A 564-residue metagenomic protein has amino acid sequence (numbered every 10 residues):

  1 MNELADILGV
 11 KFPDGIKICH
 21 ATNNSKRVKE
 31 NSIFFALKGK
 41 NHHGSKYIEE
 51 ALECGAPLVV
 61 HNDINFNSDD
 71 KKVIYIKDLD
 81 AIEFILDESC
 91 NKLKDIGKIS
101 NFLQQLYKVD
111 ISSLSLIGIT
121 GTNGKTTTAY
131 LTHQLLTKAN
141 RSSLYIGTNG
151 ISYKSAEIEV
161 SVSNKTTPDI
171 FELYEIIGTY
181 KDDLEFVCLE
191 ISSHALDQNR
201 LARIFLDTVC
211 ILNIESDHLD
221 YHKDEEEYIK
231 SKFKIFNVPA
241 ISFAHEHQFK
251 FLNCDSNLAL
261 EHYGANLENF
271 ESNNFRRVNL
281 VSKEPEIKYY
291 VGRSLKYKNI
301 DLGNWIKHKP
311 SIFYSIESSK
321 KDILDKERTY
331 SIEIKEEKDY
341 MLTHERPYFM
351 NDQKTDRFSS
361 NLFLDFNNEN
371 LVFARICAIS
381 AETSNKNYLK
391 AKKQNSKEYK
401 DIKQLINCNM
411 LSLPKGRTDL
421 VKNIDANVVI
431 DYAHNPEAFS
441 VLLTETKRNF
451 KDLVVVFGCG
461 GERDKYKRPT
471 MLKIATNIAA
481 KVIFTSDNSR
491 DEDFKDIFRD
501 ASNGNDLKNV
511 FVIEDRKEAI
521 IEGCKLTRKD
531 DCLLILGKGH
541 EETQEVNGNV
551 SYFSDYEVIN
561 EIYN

Functional and structural regions predicted by a protein language model:
M1-D14, R27-I33, N41-K46, A56 (+7 more regions): ATP-dependent carboxylate-amine ligase
N2-G118, T127-N140, H262, N269 (+1 more regions): Short, basic phosphate-binding NTP loop
A5, E88-P310, K392-K393, K447-F450: Phosphate-binding loop of NTP-binding sites
I16, H61-N62, K77, G147 (+5 more regions): Short loop/edge segments at beta-strand edges and connector loops that shape dinucleotide/nucleotide cofactor-binding
S32, A51, F102, I119 (+11 more regions): Residue-level signal for inorganic ion chemistry
G44-A56, I74-F84, D207-N213, Y228-F233 (+5 more regions): A short, gly/pro- and small-residue-rich
S45-Y47, L52, D69-K71, T128-A129 (+10 more regions): Short glycine-/acidic-enriched loop or helix-start segments at secondary-structure transitions that form or flank
D69-D87, E159-V162, L267, G303 (+2 more regions): Active-site regions of enzymes building and remodeling cell-envelope glycoconjugates
